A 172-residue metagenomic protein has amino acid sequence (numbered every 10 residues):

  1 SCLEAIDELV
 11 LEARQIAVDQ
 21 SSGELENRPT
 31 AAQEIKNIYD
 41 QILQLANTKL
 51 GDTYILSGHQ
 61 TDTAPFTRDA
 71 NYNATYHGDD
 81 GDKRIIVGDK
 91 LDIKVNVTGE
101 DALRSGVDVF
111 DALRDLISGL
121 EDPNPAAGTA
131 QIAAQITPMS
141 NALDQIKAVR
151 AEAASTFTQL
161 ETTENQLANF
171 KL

Functional and structural regions predicted by a protein language model:
S1-D62, S118-L172: Amphipathic alpha-helical polymerization modules
A64-P125: Cysteine-poor, low-complexity segments in flexible/peripheral regions
